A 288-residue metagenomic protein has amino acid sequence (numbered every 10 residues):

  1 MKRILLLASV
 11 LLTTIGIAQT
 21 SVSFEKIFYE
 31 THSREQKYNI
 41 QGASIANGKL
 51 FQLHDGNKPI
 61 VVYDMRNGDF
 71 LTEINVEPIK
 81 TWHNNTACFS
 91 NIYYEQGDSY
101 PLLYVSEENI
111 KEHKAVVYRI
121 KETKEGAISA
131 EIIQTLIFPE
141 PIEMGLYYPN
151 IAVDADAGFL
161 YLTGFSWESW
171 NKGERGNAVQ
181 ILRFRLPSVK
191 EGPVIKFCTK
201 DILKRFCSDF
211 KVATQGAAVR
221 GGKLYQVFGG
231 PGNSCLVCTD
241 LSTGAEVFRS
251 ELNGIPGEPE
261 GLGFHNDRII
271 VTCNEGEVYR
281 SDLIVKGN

Functional and structural regions predicted by a protein language model:
Q19-K37, F197-I202: A short helix->beta-strand "capping" segment at the edge of beta-propeller domains
F28-K58: Beta-strand-rich domains and repeat architectures in extracellular enzymes and scaffolds, especially beta-propellers
E30-Q36, N75-K80, I137-M144, K204-F210 (+1 more regions): Surface loop/turn motifs at the tips and blade-to-blade linkers of beta-strand repeat domains
N39-A46, H83-Y100, G145-G158, S166 (+2 more regions): Structural signature of eukaryotic scaffold interfaces centered on beta-propeller domains
N57-V62, I110-K121, E168-R185, G232-C238 (+1 more regions): Structural motif
G68-E108: Blade-loop segments of beta-propeller domains
T199-L241: Loop/turn-rich, solvent-exposed surfaces of beta-rich toroidal or solenoidal domains
A245-H265: Conserved blade-ending motifs and adjacent loop-strand segments that build the rim/top face of beta-propeller domains
